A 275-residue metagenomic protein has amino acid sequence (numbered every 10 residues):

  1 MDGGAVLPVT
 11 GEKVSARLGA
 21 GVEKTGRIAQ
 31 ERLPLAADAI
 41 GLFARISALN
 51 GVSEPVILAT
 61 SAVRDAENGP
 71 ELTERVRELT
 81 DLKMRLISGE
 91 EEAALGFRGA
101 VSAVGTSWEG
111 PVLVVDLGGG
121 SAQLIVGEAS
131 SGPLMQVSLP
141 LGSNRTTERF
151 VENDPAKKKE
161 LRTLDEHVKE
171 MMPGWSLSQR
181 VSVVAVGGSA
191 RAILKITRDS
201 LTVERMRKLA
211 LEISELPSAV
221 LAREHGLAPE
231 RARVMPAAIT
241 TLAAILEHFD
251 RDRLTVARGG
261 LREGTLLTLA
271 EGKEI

Functional and structural regions predicted by a protein language model:
M1, L124-V126: Conserved hydrophobic "DFG−1" position in protein kinase catalytic cores
M1-L7: N-terminal basic/disordered segments at the start of proteins
T10-A16: A structural signal for short, well-ordered beta-strand segments
A16, G21-E54, A62-P111, V126-I275: Helical "lid/coupling" subdomains associated with nucleotide-phosphate turnover
L113-S121: A generic, well-ordered mixed alpha/beta core segment in the N-terminal half of proteins
